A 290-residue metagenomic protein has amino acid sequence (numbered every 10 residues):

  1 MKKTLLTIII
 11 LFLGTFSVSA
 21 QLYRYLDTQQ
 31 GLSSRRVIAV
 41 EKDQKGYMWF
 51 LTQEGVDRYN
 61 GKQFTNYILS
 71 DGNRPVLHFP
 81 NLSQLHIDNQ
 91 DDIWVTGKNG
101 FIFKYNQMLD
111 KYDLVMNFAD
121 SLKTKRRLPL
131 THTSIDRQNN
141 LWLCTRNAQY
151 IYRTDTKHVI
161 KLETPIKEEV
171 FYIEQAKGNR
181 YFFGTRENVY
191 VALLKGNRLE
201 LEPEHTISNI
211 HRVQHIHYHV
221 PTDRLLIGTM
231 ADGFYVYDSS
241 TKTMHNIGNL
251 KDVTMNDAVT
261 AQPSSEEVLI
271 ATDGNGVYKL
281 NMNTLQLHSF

Functional and structural regions predicted by a protein language model:
M1-F290: Carboxylate-rich, polar loop motifs that coordinate divalent cations or form catalytic acidic clusters
